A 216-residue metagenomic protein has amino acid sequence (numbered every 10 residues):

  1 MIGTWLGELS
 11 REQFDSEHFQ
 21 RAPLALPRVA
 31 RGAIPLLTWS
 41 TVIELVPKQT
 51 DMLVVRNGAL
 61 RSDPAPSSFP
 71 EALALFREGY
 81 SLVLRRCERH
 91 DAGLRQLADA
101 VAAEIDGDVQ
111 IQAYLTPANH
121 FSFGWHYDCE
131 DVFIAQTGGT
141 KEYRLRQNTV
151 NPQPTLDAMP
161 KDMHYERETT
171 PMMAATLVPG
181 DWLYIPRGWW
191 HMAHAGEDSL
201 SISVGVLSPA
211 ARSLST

Functional and structural regions predicted by a protein language model:
M1-E17, R31-D181, W189-T216: Active-site region of the double-stranded beta-helix
Y184: Conserved beta-strand-loop-short alpha-helix elements that form and flank the Mn2+/Mg2+-coordinating active site
